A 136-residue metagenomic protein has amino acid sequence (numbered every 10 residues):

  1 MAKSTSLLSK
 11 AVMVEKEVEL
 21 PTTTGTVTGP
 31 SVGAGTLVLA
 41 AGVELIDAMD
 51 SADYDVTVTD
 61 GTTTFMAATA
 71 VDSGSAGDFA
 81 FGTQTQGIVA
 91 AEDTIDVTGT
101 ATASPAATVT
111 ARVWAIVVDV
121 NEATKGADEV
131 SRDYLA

Functional and structural regions predicted by a protein language model:
M1-A136: Surface-exposed, low-hydrophobicity beta-strand/loop segments enriched in small/polar/acidic residues
